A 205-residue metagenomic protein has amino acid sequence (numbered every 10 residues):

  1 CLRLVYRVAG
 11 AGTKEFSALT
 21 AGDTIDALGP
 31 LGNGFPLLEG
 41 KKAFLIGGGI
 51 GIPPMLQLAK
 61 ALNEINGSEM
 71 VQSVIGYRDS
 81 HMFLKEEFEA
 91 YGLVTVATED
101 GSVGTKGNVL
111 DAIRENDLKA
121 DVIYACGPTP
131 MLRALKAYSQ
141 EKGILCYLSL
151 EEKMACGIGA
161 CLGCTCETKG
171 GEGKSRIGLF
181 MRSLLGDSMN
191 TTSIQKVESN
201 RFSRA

Functional and structural regions predicted by a protein language model:
C1-A21: Ferredoxin-reductase
A21-T24, G163: Residue-level marker of beta-strand positions
I25, P30-G32, G49, P53-M55: Extended interfacial segments that mediate partner engagement and assembly in macromolecular machines
G32-K41: Short, Lys/Arg- and Gly-enriched loop/turn segments at beta-strand edges
A43-I46: Conserved beta-strand elements of the Class I
P54-E64: Histidine-anchored nucleotide/phosphate-binding helix
N66-M70, G143-I144: A short helix->loop->beta-strand "cap" motif at the edges of active sites that frequently abuts
V74-A205: Reductase modules of NAD(P)H-dependent flavoproteins
